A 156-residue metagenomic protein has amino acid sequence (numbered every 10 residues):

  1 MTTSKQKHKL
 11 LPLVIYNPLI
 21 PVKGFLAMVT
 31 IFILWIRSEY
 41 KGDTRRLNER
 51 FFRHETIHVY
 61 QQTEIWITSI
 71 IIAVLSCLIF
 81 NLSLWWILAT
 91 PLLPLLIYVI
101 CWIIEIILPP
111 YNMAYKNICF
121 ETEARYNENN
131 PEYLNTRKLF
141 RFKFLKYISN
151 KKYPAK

Functional and structural regions predicted by a protein language model:
M1, R53-T56, N129: Short linear elements at protein peripheries
M1-H8, Y40, E49, V74: Nuclease and nuclease-like effector domains acting on nucleic acids or nucleotide cofactors
M1-L34, Y147: Auxiliary, metal-adjacent structural segments of Zn-dependent hydrolase domains
K7, V59-W66: Short, Lys/Arg-rich cytosolic juxtamembrane segment immediately N-terminal
L11, P18-V22, C77-K156: Metalloprotease/metallohydrolase-associated module, dominated by Zn2+-dependent proteases
G24-F52: Short pre-active-site segment immediately N-terminal to the catalytic Zn-binding motif
R50-Q62, A124: Active-site recognition of the HExxH zinc-binding catalytic motif
T63-N81: Membrane-interfacial alpha-helical segments at the cytosolic side of multi-pass membrane proteins
